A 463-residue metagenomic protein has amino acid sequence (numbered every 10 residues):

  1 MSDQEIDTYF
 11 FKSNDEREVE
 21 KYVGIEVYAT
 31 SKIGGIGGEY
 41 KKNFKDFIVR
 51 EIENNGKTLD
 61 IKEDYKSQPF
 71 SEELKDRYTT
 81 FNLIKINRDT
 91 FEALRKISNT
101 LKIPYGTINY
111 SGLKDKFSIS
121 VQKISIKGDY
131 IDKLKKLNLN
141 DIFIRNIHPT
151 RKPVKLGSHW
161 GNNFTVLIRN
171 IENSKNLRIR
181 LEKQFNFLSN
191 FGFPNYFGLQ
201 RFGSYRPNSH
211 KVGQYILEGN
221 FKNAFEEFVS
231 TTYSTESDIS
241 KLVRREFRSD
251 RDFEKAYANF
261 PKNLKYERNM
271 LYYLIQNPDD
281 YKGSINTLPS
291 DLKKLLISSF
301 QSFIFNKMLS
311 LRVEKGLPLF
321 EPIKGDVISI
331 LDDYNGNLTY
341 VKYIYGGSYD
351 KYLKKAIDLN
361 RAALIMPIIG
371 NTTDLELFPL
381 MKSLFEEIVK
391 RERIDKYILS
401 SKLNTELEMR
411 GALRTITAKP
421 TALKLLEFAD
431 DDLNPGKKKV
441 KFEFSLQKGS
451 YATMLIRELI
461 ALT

Functional and structural regions predicted by a protein language model:
M1-S71, K75-Y78, I86-F91, T100-E443 (+3 more regions): Extended, charged/glycine-rich binding lobes that contact polyanionic ligands
L94: Generic structural marker for isolated residues within well-ordered, non-membrane alpha-helices of soluble domains
S450-M454: Pseudouridine synthase
